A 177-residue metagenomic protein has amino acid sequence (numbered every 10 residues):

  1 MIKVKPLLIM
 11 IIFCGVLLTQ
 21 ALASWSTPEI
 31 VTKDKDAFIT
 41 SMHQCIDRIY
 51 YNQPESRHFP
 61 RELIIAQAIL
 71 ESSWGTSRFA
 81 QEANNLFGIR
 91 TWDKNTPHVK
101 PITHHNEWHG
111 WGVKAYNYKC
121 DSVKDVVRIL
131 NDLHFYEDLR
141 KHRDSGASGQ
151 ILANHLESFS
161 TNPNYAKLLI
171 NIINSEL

Functional and structural regions predicted by a protein language model:
I2-A66, L70-L177: Catalytic cores of secreted/periplasmic lytic hydrolases that degrade extracellular macromolecules
